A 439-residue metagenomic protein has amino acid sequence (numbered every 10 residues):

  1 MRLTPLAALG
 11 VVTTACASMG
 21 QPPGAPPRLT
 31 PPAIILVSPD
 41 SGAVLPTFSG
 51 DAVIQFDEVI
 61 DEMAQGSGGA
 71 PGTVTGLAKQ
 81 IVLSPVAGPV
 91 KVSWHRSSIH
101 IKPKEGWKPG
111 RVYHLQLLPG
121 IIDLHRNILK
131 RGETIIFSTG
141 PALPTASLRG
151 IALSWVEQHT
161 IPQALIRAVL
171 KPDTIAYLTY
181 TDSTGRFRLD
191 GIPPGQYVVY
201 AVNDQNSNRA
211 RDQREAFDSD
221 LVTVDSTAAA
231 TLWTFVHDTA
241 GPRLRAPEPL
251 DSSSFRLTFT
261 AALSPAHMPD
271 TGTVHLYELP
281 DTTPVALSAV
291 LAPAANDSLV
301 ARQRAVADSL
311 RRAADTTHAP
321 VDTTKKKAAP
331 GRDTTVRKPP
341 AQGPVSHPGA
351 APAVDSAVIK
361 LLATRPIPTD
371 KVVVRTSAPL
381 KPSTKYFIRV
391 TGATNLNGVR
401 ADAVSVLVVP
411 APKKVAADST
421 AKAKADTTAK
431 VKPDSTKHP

Functional and structural regions predicted by a protein language model:
R2-L9: Sec-dependent signal peptide recognition, specifically the positively charged N-region followed immediately by
L3, L221-A229: Short, composition-biased linear "edge" segments at structural boundaries
V12-A15: C-terminal motif of bacterial Sec signal peptides marking the signal peptidase cleavage site
A17-G191, Q196-V198, R214-L221, V236-P439: Acidic, low-complexity Ser/Thr/Gly/Pro-rich repeat segments typical of extracellular/periplasmic and surface-exposed
Y200-Q205: Calcium-binding motifs, dominated by EF-hand helix-loop-helix domains
N208: Acidic carboxylate motifs that coordinate Ca2+ or other divalent cations, activating on Asp/Glu
R211: An amphipathic, aromatic/His-enriched active-site/gating alpha helix that lines ligand/cofactor pockets
T231-T234: Long alpha-helical HEAT/HEAT-like repeat alpha-solenoid scaffolds in very large eukaryotic proteins, especially those
